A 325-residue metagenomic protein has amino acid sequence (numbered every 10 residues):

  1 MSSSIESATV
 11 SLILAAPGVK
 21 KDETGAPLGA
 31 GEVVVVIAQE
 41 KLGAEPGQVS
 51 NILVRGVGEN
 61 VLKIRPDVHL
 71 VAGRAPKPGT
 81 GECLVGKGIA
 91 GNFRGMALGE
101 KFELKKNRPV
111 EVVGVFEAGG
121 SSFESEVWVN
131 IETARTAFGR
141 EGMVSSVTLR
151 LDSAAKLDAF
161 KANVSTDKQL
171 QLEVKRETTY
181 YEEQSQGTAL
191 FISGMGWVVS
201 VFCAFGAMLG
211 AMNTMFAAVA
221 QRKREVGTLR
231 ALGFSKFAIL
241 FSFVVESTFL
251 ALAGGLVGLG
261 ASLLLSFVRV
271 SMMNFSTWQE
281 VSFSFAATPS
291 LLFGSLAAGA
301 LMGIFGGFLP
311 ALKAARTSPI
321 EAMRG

Functional and structural regions predicted by a protein language model:
M1-L53, A72-R74, G79, T136 (+2 more regions): Hydrophobic, regular-secondary-structure patches
G29-V36, Q48-N60, P66-T133, R140: Hydrophobic secondary-structure segments that place a key small or acidic residue at a functional site
A137-D152, G196-F202, G233-A251: Hydrophobic alpha-helical transmembrane segments
S153-M208, A218-A220, L229, F237: Peri-transmembrane interface segments
S193-G194, R224, F237, S290 (+1 more regions): Residues that define the loop-to-transmembrane-helix transition and helix capping in multi-pass membrane transporters
L209, F216-A218, K223-V270, G294-G306 (+1 more regions): Transmembrane alpha-helical interface segments in multi-pass membrane proteins
S266-F293: Short juxtamembrane loops and helix-capping segments at transmembrane helix boundaries of multi-pass membrane proteins
L312-G325: Short cytosolic juxtamembrane segments of multi-pass membrane proteins
